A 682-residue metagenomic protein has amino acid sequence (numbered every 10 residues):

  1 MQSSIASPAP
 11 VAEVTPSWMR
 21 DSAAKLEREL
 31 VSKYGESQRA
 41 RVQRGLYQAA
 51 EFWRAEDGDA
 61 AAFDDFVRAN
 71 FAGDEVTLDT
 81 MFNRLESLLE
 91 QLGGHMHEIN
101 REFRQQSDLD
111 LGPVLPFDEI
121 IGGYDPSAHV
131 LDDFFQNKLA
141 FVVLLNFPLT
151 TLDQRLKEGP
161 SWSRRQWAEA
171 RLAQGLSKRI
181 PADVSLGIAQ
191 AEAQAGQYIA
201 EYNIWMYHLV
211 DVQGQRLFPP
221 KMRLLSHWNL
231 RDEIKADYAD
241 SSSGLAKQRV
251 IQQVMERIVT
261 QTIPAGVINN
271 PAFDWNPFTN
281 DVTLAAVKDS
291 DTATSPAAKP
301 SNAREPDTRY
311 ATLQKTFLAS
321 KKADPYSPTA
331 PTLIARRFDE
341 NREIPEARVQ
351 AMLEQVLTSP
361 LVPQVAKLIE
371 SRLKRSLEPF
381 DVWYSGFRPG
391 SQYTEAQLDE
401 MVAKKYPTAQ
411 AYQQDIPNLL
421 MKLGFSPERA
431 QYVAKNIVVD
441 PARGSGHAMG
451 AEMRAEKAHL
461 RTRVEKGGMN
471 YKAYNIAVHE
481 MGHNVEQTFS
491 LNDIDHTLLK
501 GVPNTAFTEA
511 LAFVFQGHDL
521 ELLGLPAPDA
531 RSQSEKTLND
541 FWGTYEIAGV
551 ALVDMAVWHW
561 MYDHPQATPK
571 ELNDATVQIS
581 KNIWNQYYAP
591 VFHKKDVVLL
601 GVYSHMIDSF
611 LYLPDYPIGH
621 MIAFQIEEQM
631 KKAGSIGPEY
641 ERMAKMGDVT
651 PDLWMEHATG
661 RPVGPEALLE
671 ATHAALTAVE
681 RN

Functional and structural regions predicted by a protein language model:
S4-S290, T316-Y393, Q566-N682: C-terminal, non-catalytic "cap/extension" segments appended to globular domains
N269-D274, E428-A434, D493-F507, L525-S532 (+1 more regions): Short, glycine/acidic-rich hinge or "gate" loops at secondary-structure transitions that mediate conformational
P271-T279, V433-A442, P503, Q533-T537 (+1 more regions): A glycine-rich phosphate-binding loop feature that marks nucleotide/adenosyl-phosphate handling sites
Q392-E456: Auxiliary, metal-adjacent structural segments of Zn-dependent hydrolase domains
L460-L491, A512-F513: Active-site recognition of the HExxH zinc-binding catalytic motif
H483, E509-G517, I547-M555, Q578 (+3 more regions): Feature representing long, continuous alpha-helical segments
N484, T488-N492, H518-L522, W560 (+1 more regions): A short secondary-structure junction motif
F489-Y545, G619, G660: Post-HExxH zinc-binding segment in Zn-dependent metallohydrolases
